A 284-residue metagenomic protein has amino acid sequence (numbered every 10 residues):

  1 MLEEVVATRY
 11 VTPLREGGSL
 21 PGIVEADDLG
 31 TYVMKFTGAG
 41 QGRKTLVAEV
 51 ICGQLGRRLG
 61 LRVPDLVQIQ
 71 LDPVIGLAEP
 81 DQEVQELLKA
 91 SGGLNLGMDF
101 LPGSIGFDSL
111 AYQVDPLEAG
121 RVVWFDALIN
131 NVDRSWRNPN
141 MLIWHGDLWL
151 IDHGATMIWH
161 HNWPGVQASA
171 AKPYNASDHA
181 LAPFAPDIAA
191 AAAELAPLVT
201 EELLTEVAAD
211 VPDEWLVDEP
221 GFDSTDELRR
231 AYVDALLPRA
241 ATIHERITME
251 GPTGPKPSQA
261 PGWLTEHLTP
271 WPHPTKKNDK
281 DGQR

Functional and structural regions predicted by a protein language model:
M1-R284: Phosphate/dinucleotide-binding and metal-coordinating scaffold of catalytic cores in nucleotide-dependent enzymes
